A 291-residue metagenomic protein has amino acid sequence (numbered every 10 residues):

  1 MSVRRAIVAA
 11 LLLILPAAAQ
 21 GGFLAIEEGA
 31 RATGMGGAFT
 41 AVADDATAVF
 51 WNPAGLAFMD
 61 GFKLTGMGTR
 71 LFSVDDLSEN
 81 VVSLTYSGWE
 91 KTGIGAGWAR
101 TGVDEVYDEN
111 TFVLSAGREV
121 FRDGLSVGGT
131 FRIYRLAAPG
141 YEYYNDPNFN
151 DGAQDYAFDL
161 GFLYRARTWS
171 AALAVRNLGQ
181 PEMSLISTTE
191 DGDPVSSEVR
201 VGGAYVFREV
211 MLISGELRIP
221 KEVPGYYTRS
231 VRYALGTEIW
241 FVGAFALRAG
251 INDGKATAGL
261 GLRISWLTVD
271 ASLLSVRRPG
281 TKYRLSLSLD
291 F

Functional and structural regions predicted by a protein language model:
M1-G29: Cleavable N-terminal export/targeting peptides
Q20-F291: Subset of outer-membrane beta-barrel
